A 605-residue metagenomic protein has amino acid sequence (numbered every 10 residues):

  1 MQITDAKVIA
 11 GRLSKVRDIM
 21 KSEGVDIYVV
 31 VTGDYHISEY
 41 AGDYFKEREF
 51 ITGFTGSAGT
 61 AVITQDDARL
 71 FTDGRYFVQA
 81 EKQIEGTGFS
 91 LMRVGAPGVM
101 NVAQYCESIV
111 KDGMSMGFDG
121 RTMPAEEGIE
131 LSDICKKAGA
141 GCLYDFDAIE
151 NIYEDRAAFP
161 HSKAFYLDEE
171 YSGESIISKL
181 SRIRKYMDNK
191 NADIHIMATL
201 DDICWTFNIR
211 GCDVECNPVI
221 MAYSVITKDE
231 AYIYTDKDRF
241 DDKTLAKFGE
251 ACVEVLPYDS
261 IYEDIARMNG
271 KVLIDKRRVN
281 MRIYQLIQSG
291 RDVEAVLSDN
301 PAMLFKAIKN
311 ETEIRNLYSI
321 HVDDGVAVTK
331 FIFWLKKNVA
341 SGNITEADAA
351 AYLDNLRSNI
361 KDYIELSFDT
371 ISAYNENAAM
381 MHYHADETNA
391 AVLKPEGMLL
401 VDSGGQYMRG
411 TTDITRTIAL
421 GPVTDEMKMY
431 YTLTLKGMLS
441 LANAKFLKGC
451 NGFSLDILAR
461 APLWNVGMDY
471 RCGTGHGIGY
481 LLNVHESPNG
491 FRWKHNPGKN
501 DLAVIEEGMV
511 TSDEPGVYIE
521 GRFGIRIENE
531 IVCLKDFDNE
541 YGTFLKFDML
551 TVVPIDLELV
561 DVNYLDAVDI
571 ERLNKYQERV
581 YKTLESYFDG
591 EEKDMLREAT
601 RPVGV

Functional and structural regions predicted by a protein language model:
M1-V605: Active-site neighborhoods and metal-handling regions in enzymes and metal-associated proteins
